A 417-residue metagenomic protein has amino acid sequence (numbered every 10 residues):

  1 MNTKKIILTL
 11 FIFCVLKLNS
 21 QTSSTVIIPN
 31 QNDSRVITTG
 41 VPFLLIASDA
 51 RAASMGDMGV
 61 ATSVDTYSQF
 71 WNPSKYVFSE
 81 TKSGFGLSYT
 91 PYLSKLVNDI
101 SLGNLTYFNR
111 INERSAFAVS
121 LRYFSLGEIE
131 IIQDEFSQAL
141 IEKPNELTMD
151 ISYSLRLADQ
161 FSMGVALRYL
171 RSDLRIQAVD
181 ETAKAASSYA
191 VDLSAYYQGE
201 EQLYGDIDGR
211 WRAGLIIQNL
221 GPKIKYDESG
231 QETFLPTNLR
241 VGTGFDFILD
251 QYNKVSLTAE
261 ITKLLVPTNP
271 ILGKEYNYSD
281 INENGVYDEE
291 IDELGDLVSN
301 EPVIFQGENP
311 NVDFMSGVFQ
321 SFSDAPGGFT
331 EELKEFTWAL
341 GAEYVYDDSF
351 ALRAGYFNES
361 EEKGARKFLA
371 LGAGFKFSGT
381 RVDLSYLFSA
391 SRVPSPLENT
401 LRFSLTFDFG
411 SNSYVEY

Functional and structural regions predicted by a protein language model:
M1-S24: Bacterial Sec-dependent N-terminal signal peptides
Q21-Y417: Subset of outer-membrane beta-barrel
